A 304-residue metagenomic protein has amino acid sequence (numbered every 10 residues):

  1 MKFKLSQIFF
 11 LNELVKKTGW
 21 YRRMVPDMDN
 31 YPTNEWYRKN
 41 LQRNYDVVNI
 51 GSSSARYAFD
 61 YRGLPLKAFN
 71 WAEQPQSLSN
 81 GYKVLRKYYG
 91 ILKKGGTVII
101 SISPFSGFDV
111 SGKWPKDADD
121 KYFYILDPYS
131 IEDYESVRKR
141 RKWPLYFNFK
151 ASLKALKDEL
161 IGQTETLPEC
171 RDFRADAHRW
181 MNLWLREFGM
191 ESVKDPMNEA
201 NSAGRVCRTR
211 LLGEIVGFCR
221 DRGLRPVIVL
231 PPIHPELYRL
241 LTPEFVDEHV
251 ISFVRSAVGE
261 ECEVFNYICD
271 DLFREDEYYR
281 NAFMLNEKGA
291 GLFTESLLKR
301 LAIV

Functional and structural regions predicted by a protein language model:
F3-E73, L78-K87: Membrane/wall-proximal cationic-aromatic binding patches
F3-V15, P115-R222: Secreted/periplasmic serine-hydrolase-like ester/acetyl group-modifying domain
N49-I50, S54-Y134: Membrane-embedded segments
N80-K83, P144, N148-A151, C207-E214 (+4 more regions): Extracytoplasmic/secreted proteins, especially bacterial periplasmic and envelope-associated proteins
T97-D109, L167-C269: Conserved, well-ordered alpha-helix/loop/beta-strand core segments that scaffold catalytic motifs
K116, F245-D247, F283: Short, hinge-like loop/turn segments at secondary-structure boundaries
D270-R280: Short helix/strand-capping connector loops at secondary-structure junctions
N281-V304: Histidine-centered active-site loop/cap adjacent to the catalytic His in serine esterases/O-acetyl transfer systems
